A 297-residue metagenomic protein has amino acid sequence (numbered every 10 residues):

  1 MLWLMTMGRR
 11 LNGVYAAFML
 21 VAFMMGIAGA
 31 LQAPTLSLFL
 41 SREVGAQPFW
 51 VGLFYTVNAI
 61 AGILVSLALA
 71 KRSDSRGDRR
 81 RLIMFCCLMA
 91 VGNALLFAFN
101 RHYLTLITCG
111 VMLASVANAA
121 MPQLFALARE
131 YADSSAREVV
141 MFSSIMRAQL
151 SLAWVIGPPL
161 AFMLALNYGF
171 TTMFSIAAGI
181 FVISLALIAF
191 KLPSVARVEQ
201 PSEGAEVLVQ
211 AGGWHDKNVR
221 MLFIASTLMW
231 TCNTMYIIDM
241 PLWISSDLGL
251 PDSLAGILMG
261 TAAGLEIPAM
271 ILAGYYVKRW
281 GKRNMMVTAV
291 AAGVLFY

Functional and structural regions predicted by a protein language model:
M1-N12, P193-A225: Juxtamembrane intracellular "pre-TM" segments in multi-pass secondary transporters
L4-A59, R220-M221, A225, W230-P251 (+1 more regions): Helix-loop boundary and gating motifs at the non-cytosolic
F23, Y103-M121, T227-L228: Hydrophobic core of transmembrane alpha-helices in multi-pass small-molecule transporters, especially MFS/SLC-type
L53-G62, M146, L150, I257-E266: Transmembrane alpha-helical segments of major facilitator superfamily
L64-D78, A165, A269-K282: Helix-to-loop junctions at the C-terminal end of transmembrane segments in multipass secondary transporters
R81-L96, A178, N284-Y297: Structural signature of the two symmetry-related core transmembrane helices
V111-A148: Cytoplasmic helix-loop-helix junction between adjacent transmembrane helices in 12-TM secondary transporters
T172-F190: Symmetry-related core transmembrane helices of the 12-TM Major Facilitator Superfamily/SLC fold
